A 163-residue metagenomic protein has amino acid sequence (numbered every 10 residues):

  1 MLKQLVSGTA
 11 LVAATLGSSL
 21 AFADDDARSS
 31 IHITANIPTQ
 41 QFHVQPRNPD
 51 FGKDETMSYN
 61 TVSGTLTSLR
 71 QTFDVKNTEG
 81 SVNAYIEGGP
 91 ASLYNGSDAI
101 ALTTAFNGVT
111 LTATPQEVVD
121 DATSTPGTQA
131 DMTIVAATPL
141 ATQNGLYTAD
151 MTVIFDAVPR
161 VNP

Functional and structural regions predicted by a protein language model:
M1-T9: Bacterial N-terminal signal peptides that target proteins for export
A10-L11, A21: Cleavable N-terminal signal peptides
L16-L20: N-terminal signal peptide c-region/cleavage motif recognized by signal peptidases
F22-Y94, T125-P163: N-terminal small/polar-rich segments of proteins
N95-V109: Short, surface-exposed beta-strand/strand-loop-strand elements in extracellular ectodomains
S97, T112-Q116, G145: Glycine-centered loop/turn motifs
A113-G127: An anionic, turn-rich surface loop/hairpin at beta-sheet edges that serves as a generic interaction/coordination patch
